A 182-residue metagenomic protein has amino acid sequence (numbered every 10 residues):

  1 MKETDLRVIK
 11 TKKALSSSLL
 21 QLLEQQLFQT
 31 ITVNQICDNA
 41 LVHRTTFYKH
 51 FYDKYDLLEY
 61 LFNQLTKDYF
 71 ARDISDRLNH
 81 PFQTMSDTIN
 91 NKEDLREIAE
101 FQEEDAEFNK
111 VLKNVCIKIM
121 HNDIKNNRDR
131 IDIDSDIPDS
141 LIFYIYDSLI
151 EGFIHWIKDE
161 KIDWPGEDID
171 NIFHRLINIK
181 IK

Functional and structural regions predicted by a protein language model:
M1-L23, V33, N39-K182: Alpha-helical bundle regulatory/interaction domains
L27-T30: Residue at a beta-strand N-cap/secondary-structure junction
